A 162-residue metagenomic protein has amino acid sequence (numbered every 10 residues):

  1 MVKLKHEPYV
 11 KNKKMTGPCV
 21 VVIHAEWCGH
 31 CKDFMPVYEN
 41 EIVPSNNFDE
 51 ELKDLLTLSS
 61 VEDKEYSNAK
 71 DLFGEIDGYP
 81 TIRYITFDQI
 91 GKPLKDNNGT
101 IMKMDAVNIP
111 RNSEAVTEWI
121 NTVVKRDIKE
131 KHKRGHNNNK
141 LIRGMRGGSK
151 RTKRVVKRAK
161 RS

Functional and structural regions predicted by a protein language model:
L4, I23-H24, M35, N47-A69: Thiol-based oxidoreductase modules, predominantly thioredoxin-like and allied folds used for disulfide exchange
H6-N47: Local sequence-structure signature of Cys/Sec-based thiol-disulfide redox active-site neighborhoods
M15-P18, I23, K53-L56, D77-Y79 (+1 more regions): Eukaryote-biased feature marking scaffold/signaling PDZ-domain proteins and nuclear chromatin regulators
G29-H30, Y66-A69, I90-K92: Eukaryotic short linear interaction motifs
K32-L58, L94-R111: Extended intrinsically disordered, low-complexity coil regions enriched in Ser, Thr, Gly, Ala and often Pro
D71-D77: A short glycine-leucine-enriched loop at secondary-structure breakpoints that most characteristically corresponds
D77-R134: Non-catalytic, surface beta->alpha helical segment in thiol-disulfide oxidoreductase systems
E130-S162: Arg/Lys-rich, intrinsically disordered low-complexity tails that mediate electrostatic binding and condensation
